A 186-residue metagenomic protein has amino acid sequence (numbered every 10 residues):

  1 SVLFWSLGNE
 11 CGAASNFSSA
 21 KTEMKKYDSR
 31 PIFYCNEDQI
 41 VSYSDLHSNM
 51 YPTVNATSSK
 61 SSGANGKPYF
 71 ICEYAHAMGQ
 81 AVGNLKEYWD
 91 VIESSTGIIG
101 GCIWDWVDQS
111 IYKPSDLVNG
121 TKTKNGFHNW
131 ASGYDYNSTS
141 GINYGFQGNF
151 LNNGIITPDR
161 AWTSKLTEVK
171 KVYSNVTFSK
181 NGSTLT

Functional and structural regions predicted by a protein language model:
S1-T186: Extended substrate-binding grooves/exosites of carbohydrate-active enzymes
